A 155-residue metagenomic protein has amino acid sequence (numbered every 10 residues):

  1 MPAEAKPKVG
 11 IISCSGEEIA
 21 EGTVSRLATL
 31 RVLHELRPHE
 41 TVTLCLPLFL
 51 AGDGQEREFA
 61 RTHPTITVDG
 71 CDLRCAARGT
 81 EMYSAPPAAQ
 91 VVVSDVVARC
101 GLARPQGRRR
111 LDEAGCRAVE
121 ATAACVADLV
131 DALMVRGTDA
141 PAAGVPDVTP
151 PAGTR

Functional and structural regions predicted by a protein language model:
M1-V42, D53-Q55, F59-P64, R74-R155: Iron-sulfur (Fe-S) cluster-binding modules
P47-G52: Short acidic loop-to-helix transition motifs that present clustered carboxylates
T67-V68: Redox-cofactor binding/interface segments in oxidoreductases and associated redox assembly factors
C71: Short cysteine clusters
